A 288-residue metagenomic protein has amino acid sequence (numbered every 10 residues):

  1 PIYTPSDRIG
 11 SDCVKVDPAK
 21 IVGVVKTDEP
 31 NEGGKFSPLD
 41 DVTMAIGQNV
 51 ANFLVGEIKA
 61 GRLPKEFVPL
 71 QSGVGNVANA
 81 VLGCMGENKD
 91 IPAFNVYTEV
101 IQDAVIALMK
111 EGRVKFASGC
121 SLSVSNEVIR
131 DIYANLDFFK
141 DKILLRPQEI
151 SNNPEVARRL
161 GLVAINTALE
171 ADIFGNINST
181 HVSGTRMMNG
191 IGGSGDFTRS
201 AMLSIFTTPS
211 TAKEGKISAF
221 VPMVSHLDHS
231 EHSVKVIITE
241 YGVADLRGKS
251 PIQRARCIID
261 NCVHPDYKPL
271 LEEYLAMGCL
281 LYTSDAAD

Functional and structural regions predicted by a protein language model:
P1-S72, G83, S204-I205, S210 (+1 more regions): Internal alpha/beta core interface subdomains
K26, L70-S72, V96-T98, L144-P147 (+3 more regions): General beta-strand structural signal in soluble alpha/beta enzymes
P38-I132: N-terminal active-site beta-alpha-beta segment that forms phosphate/nucleotide-binding and substrate-recognition loops
G47-A51, V55, N79-L82, Q102-M109 (+9 more regions): Predominant activation on well-ordered alpha-helical scaffold segments within soluble catalytic domains
G75, G175, G242: Short, conserved catalytic/metal-binding motifs centered on acidic residues
I101-A171: Ligand-binding beta-strand-loop-alpha-helix segment within the catalytic cores of soluble metabolic enzymes
E149-V234, D245-R247, Q253: Hydrophobic alpha-helical bundle architecture
Y282-D288: Conserved small/polar residues in nucleotide/adenosyl-binding loops
